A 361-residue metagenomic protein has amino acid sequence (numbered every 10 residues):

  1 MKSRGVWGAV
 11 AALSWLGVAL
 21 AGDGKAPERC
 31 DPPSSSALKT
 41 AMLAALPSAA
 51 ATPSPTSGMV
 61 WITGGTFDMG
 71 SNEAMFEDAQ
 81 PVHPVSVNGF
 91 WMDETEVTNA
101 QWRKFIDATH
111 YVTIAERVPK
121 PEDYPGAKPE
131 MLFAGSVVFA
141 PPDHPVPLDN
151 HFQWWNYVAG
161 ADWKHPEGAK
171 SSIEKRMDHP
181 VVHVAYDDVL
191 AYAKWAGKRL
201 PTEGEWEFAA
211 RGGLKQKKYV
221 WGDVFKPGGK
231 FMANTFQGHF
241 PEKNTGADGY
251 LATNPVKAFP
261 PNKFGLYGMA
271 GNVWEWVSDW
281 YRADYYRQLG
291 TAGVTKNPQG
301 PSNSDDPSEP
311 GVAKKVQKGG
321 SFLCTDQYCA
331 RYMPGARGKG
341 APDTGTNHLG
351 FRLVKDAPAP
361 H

Functional and structural regions predicted by a protein language model:
M1-A9: Bacterial N-terminal signal peptides that target proteins for export
A19-A21: Boundary at the C-terminal end of the N-terminal hydrophobic targeting segment
G24-P55: N-terminal pre-domain segments of enzymes
R29, S34, W61-I62, D68 (+5 more regions): Functional-site microenvironments in short loops/helix caps that host divalent-cation chemistry
E94, N99-I106, A185-A191, E207: Short, solvent-exposed alpha-helical surface patches in non-cytosolic proteins
N347-P360: Short, structured beta-strand segments at or near domain termini in extracellular proteins/domains
